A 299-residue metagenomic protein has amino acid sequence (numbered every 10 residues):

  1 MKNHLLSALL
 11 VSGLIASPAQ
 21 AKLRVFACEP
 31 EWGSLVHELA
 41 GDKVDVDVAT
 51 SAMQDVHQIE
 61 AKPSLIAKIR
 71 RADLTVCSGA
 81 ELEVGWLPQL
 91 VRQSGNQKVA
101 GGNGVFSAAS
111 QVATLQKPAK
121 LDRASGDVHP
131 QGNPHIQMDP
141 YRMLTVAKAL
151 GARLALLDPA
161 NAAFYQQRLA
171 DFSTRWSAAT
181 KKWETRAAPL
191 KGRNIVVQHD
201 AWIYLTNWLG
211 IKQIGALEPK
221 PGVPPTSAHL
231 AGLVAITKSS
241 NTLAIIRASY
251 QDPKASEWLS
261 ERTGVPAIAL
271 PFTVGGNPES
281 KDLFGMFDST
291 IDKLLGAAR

Functional and structural regions predicted by a protein language model:
M1-H4: Positively charged n-region of N-terminal signal peptides that target proteins for export
L6-S7, R142: Low-complexity, compositionally biased segments
S7-A16: Bacterial N-terminal signal peptides
A21-R299: Extracytoplasmic metal-acquisition and chelation regions
